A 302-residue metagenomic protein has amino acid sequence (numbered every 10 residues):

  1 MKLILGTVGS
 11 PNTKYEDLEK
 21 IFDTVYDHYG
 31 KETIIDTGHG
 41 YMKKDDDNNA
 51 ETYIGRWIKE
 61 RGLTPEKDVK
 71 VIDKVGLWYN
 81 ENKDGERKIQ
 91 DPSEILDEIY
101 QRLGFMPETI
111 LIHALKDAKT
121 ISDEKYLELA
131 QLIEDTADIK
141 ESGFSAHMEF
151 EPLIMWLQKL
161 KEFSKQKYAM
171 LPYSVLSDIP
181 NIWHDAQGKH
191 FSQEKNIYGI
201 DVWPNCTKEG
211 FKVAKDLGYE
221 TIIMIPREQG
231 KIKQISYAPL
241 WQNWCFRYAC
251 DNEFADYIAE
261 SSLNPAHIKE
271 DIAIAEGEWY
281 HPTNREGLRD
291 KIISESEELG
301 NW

Functional and structural regions predicted by a protein language model:
M1-K70: N-terminal binding-site loop/beta-alpha segment at the start of enzyme catalytic domains that lines or forms
L3-T7, N12-D17, Y29, Y41-K43 (+3 more regions): Beta/alpha (TIM)-barrel catalytic core signal, keyed to glycine-rich beta->alpha loops juxtaposed to Asp/Glu that bind
I21-T24, E51-P65, I95-R102, W156-K161 (+1 more regions): Short amphipathic alpha-helices and their capping/turn segments at secondary-structure boundaries
G40-Y41, R61-Q90, H113-A114: Structural motif corresponding to the early beta-alpha repeats
N48, T52, G85-E94: Glycine-rich anion/phosphate-binding loops
E60, L77, I274-E278: A short linear boundary/processing microfeature
K88-T109: An active-site-proximal structural segment forming one wall of the substrate-binding cleft that immediately precedes
